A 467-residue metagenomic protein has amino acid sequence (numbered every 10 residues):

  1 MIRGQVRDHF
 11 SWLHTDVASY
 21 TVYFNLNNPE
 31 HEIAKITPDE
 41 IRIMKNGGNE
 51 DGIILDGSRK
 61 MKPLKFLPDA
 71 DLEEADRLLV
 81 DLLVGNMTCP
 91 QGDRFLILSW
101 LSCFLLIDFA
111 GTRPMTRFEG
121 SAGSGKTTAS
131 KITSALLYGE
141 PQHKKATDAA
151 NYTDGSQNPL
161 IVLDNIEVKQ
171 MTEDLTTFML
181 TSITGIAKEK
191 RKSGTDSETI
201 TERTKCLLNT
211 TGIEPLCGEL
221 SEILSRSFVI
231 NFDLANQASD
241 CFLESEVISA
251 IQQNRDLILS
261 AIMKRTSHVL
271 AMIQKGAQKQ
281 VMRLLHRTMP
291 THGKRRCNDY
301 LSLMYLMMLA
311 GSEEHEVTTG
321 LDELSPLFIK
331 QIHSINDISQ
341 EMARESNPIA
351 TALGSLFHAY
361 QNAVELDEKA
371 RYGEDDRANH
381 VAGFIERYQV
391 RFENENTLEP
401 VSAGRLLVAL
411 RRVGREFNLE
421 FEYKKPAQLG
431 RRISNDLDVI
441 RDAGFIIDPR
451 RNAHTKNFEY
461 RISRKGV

Functional and structural regions predicted by a protein language model:
M1-A70, G92, F109, K264-H268 (+5 more regions): N-terminal nucleic-acid engagement/recognition segments and initiation subdomains in replication, restriction
K45-S156, H286, M304-Y305: P-loop NTPase catalytic core of nucleic-acid-dependent motor ATPases
I54, K169-S182, A271-V467: DNA transaction DNA-binding modules
Y138, L175-T199: Conserved catalytic/switch belt of AAA+ P-loop NTPases
T153-G155, K192-T210: AAA+/SF3 P-loop NTPase mechanochemical coupling elements
Q157-P159, T204-L207, I223-S227, S245: Short glycine-/polar-rich loops that comprise or flank the Walker A/P-loop and associated switch/sensor motifs
N165-E167: Conserved Walker B
G218-Q237: A short helix-turn-beta junction within AAA+ P-loop NTPase domains corresponding to the substrate/partner-engaging
